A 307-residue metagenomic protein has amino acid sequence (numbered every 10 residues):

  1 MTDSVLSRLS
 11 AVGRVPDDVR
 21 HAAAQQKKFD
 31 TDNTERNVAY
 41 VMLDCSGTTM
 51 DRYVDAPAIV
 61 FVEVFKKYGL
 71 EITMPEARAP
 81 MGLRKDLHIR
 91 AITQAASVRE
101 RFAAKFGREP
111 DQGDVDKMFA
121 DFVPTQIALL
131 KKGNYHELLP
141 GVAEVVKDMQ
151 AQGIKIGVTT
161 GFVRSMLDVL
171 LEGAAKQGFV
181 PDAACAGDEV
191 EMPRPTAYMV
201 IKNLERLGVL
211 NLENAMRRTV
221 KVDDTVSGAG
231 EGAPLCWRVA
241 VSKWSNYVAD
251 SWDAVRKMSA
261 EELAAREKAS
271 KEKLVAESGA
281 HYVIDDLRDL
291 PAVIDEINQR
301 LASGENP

Functional and structural regions predicted by a protein language model:
M1-A39, A143-K147, A151, V163-P307: Asp-based, Mg2+/Mn2+-dependent phosphohydrolase catalytic module
V15, V19-D30, T34-P140, K147-Q152 (+1 more regions): N-terminal helical cap/lid subdomain that shapes the substrate entry/recognition surface in HAD-like hydrolases
